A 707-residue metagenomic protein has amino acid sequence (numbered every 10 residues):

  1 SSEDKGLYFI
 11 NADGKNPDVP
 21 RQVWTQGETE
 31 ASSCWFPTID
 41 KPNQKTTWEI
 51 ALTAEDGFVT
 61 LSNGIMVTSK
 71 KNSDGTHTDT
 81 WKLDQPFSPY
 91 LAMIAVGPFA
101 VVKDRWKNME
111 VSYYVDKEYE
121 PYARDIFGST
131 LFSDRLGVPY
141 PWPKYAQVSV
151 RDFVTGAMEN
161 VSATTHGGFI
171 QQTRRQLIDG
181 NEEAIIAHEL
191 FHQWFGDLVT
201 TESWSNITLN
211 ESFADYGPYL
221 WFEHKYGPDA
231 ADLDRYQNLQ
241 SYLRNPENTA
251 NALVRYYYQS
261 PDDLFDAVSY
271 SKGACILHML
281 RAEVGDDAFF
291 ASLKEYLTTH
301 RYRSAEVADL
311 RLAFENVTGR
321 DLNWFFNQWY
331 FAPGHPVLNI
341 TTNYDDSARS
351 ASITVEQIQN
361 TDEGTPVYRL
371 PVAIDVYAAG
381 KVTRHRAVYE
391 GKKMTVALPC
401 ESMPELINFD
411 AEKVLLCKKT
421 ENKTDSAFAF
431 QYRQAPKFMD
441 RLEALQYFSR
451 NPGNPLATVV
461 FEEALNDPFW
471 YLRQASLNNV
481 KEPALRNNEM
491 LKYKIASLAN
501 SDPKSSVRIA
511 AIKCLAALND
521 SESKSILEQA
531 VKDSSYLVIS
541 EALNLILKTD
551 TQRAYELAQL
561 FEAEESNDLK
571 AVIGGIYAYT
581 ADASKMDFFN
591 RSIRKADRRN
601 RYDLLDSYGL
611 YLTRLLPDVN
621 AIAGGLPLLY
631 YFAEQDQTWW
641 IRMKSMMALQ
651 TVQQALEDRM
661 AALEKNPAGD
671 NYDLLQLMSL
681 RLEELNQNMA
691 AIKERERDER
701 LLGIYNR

Functional and structural regions predicted by a protein language model:
S1-L131, R135-Y140, A267, A282-V284 (+4 more regions): Acidic/His-enriched low-complexity segments
E3-A12, L61-G64, L91-M93, A157-V161 (+5 more regions): Short, solvent-exposed loop/turn and secondary-structure capping segments
Q26, A51-A54, V59, H77 (+7 more regions): Non-catalytic accessory/interaction domains
W81, S112-E356, I407: Hydrophobic alpha-helical and helix-loop surface patches within well-folded domains that function as non-catalytic
K413-C417, M439-G453, E463, R473-R486 (+11 more regions): Structural detector for internal amphipathic alpha-helices that build alpha-solenoid repeat scaffolds
E421-Q431, G453-L465, L485-N500, D520-K532 (+4 more regions): Amphipathic alpha-helical scaffolding segments comprising HEAT/armadillo-like alpha-solenoid repeats
P436-K437, P468-F469, P503-K504, S534-S535 (+5 more regions): Short inter-helical turns and helix N-cap capping residues of alpha-solenoid HEAT/ARM repeat scaffolds
A690-R707: Eukaryotic acidic, Ser/Thr-rich intrinsically disordered low-complexity regions
